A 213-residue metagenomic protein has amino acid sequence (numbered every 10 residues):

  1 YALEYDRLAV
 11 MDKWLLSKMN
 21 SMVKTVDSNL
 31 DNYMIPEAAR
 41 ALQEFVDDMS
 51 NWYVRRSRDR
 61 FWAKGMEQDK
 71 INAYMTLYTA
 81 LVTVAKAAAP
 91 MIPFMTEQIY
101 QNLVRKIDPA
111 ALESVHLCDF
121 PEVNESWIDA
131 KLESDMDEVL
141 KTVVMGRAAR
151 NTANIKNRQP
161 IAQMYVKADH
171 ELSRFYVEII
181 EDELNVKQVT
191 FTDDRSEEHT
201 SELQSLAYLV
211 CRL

Functional and structural regions predicted by a protein language model:
Y1-E197, S201, S205: Feature 926 captures the class I aminoacyl-tRNA synthetase adenylation module centered on the KMSKS loop
L203-Q204, L209-L213: Hydrophobic alpha-helical segments, chiefly the membrane-spanning helices and signal/signal-anchor peptides
